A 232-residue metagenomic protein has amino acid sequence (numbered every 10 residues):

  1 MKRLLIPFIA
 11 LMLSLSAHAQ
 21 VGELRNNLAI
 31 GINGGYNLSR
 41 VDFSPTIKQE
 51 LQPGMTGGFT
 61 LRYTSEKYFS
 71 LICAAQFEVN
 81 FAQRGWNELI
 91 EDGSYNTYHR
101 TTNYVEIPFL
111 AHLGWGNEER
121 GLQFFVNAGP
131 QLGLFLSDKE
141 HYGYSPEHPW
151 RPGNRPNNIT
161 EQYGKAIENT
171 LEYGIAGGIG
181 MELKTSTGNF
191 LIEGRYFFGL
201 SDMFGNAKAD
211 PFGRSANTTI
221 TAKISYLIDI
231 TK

Functional and structural regions predicted by a protein language model:
M1-R25, N33, I224-K232: Bacterial Sec-dependent N-terminal signal peptides
Q20-G58, R62, K232: Short glycine/proline- and aromatic-enriched beta-strand/turn motifs that initiate or cap beta-hairpins
Q20-N27, E66-C73, G116-Q123, K184-N189 (+1 more regions): Short loop/turn motifs that connect adjacent beta-strands in outer-membrane beta-barrel proteins
R25, E172, G177-K232: Predominantly the C-terminal beta-signal and adjacent terminal strand-loop region of outer-membrane beta-barrel
N26-L28, Q49-M55, T101-I107, L122 (+2 more regions): Residues that define the transmembrane beta-barrel architecture of outer-membrane proteins
I32-Y36, G57-Y63, F81, I107-W115 (+4 more regions): Residues on the lipid-exposed face of transmembrane beta-strands in outer-membrane beta-barrel proteins
D42-K48, G93-H99, Q162-A166, A207-F212: Extracellular loop and loop/strand-boundary signature of outer-membrane beta-barrel proteins
R62-H141: Gram-negative (and chloroplast) outer-membrane scaffold detector with strong preference for beta-barrel transmembrane
